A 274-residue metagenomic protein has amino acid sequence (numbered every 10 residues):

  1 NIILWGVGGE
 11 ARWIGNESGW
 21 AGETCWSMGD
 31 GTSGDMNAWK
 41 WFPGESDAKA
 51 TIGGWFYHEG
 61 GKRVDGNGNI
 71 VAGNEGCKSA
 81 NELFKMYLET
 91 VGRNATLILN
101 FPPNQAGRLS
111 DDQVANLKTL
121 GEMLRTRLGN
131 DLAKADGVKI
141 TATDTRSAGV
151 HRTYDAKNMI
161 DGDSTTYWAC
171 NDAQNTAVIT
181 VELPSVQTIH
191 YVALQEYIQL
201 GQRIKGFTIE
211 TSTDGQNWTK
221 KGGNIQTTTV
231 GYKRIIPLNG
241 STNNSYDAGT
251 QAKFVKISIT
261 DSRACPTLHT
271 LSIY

Functional and structural regions predicted by a protein language model:
N1-A156, A193-Q195, Q202, N224 (+1 more regions): Mature catalytic domains of secreted/periplasmic carbohydrate-active enzymes
D112-A115, M123-D131, D161-N224, T229-Y274: Aromatic, loop-rich ligand-recognition surfaces of beta-strand-rich domains
